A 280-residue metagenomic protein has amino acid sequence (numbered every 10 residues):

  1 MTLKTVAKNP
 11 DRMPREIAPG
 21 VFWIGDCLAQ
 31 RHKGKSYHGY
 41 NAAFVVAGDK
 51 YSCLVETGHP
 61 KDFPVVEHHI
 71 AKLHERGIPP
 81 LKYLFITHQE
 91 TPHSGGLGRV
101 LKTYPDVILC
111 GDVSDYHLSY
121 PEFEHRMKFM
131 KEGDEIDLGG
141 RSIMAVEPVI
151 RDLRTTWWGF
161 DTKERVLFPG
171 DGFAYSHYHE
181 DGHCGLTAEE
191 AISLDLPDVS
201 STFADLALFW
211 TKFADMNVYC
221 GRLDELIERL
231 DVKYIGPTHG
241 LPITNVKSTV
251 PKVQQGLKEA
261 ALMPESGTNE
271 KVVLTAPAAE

Functional and structural regions predicted by a protein language model:
M1-D11, T244-E280: C-terminal regulatory/interaction regions
T2-A7, R15-E16, K102-T156, T162 (+2 more regions): Metallo-beta-lactamase
K8, R12-K72, W157-D161, R165-P169: Conserved beta-strand hairpin/beta-sheet module of binuclear metal-dependent hydrolase folds, prominently
L28-A29, P60, Q89-P92, P148-D152 (+1 more regions): Short beta->alpha connector loops
V55-T57, P80-Q89, I108-D112, L167-D171 (+3 more regions): Active-site neighborhood of phospho(di)ester-bond hydrolases with catalytic His/Asp-centered motifs
H59-P60, T91, A174, P242: Short, glycine/acidic-enriched loop or turn micro-motifs at the edges of active sites
D62-L109: Active-site metal-binding motif and surrounding structural segment of the metallo-beta-lactamase
I150-P237, L241-N245: Metallo-beta-lactamase
